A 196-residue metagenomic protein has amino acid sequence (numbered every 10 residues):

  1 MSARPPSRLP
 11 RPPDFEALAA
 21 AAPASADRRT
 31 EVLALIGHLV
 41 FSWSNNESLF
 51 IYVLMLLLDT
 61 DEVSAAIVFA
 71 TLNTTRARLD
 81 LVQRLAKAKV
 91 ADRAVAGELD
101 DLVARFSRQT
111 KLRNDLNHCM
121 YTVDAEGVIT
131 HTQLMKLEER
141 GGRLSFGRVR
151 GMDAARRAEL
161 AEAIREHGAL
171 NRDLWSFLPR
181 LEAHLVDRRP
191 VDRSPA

Functional and structural regions predicted by a protein language model:
S2-F41, S48-A196: Acidic, Ser/Thr/Gly/Pro-rich intrinsically disordered interaction regions
